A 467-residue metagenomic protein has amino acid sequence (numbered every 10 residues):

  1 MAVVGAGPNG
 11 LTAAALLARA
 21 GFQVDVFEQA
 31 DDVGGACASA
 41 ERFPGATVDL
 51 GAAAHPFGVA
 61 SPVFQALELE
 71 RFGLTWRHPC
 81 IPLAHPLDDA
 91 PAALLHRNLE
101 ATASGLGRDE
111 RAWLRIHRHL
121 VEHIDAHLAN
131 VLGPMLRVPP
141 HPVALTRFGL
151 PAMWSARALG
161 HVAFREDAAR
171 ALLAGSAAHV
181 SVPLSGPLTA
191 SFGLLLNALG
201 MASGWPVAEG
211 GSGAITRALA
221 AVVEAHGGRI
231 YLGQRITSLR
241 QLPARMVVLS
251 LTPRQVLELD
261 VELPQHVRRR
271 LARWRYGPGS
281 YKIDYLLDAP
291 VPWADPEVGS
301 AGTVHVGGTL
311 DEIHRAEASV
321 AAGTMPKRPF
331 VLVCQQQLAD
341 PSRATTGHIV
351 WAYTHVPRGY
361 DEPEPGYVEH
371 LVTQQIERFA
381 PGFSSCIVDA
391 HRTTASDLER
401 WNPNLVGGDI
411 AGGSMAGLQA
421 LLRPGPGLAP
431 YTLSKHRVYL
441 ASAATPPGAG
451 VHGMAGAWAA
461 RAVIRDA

Functional and structural regions predicted by a protein language model:
M1-A126: N-terminal glycine-rich phosphate/pyrophosphate-binding loop and immediately adjacent elements
F22-V24, V247, I283, S385: Hydrophobic anchor at the start of a short beta-strand that flanks the dinucleotide cofactor-binding loop
A52, A441-I464: A conserved FAD-binding loop/helix module that cradles the flavin
D88-L188: Rossmann-like flavin
A101-S104, R254-E258, L286, T345-Q375: Conserved FAD/dinucleotide-binding core of flavoprotein oxidoreductases
E166-P183, R328-L332, G382-P446: A glycine-rich dinucleotide-binding beta-alpha-beta segment and adjacent secondary-structure elements that constitute
L195-T237: Helical element adjacent to the flavin cofactor pocket in flavoenzyme catalytic cores
L232-A344: Mid-domain catalytic core of redox enzymes that form a hydrophobic substrate pocket/lid adjacent to a catalytic redox
